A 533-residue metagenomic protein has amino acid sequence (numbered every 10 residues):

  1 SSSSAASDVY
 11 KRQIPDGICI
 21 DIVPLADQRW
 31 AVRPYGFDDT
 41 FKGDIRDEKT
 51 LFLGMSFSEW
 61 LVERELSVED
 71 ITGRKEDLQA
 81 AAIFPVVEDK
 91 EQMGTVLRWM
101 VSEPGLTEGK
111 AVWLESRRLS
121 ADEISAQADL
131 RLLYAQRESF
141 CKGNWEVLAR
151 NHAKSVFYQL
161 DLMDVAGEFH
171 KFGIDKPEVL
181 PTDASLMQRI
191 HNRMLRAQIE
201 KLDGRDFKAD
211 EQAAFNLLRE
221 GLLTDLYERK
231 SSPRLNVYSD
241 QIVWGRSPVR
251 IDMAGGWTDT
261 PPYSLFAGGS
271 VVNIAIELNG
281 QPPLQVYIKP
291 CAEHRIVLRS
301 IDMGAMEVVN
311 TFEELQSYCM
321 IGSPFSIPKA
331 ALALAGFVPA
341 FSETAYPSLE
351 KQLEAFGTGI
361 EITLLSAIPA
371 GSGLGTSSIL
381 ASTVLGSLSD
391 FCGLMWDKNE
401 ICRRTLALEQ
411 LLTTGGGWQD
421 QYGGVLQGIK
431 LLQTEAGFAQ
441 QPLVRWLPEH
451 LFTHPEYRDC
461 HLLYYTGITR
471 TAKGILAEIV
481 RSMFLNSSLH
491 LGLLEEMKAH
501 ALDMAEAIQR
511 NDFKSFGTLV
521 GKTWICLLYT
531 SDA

Functional and structural regions predicted by a protein language model:
A5-Q13, Y529-A533: Conserved small/polar residues in nucleotide/adenosyl-binding loops
I18-P24, W30, K49: Extended charged low-complexity segments that act as oligomerization/scaffolding linkers
K42, S56-E59, E63-E354, L365 (+2 more regions): C-terminal nucleotide
A331, A370-S372: Helix-loop-helix module between adjacent transmembrane segments
S372-L394: DPxDG-like acidic metal-binding loop motif
M395-K398, N511-F513: Short, charged, surface-exposed loops that flank catalytic or proteolytic processing sites
